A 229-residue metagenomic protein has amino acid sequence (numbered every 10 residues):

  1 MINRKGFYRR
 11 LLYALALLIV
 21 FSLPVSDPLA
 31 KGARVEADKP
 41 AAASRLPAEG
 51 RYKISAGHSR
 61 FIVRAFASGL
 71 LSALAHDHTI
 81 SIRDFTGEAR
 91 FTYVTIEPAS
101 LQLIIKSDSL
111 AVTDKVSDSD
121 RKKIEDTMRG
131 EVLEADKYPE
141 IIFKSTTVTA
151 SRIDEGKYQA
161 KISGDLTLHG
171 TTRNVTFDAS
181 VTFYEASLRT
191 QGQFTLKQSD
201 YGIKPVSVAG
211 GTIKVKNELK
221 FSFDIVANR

Functional and structural regions predicted by a protein language model:
I2-A14: Bacterial N-terminal signal peptides that target proteins for export
L11-P24: Bacterial N-terminal signal peptides
S26-R229: Low-complexity, acidic/polar, glycine-enriched regions of mature
